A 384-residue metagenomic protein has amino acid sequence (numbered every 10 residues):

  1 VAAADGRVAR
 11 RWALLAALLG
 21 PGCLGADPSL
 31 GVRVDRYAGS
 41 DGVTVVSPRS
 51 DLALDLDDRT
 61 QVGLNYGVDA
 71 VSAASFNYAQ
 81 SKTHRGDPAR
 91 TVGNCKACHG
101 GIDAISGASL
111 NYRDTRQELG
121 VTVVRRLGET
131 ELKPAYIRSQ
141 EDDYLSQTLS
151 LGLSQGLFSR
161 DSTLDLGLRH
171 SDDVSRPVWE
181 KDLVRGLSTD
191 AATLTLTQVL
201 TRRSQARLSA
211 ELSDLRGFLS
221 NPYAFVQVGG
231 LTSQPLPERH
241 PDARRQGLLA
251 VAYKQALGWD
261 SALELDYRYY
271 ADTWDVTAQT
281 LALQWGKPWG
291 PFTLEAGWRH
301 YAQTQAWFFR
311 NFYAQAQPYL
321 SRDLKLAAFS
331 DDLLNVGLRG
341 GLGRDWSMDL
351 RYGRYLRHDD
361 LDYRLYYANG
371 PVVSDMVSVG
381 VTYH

Functional and structural regions predicted by a protein language model:
V1-S29, C95: Cleavable N-terminal export/targeting peptides
P28-S29, T60-V62, E129-P134, S159-L164 (+4 more regions): Repeated loop/turn-to-beta-strand initiation elements of outer-membrane beta-barrel proteins
V34-A38, V68-S72, L127-E129, R138-D142 (+10 more regions): Transmembrane beta-strands of outer-membrane beta-barrel pores
D35-A38, I105-S109, A135-S139, S150-G152 (+6 more regions): Extracellular loop and loop/strand-boundary signature of outer-membrane beta-barrel proteins
Y37-V46, N111-T115, R138-T148, P241-R245 (+3 more regions): Solvent-exposed loop/turn segments connecting transmembrane beta-strands in outer-membrane beta-barrel proteins
V43-S47, N65, S75-S81, Y136-S139 (+8 more regions): Outer-membrane beta-barrel translocator domains and adjoining extracellular loop/strand segments of Gram-negative
S50-L54, V121-R125, L151-Q155, L194-Q198 (+6 more regions): Residues on the lipid-exposed face of transmembrane beta-strands in outer-membrane beta-barrel proteins
R85-A108, S213-A252, A271-A282, G286-T382: Outer membrane beta-barrel transmembrane domains
